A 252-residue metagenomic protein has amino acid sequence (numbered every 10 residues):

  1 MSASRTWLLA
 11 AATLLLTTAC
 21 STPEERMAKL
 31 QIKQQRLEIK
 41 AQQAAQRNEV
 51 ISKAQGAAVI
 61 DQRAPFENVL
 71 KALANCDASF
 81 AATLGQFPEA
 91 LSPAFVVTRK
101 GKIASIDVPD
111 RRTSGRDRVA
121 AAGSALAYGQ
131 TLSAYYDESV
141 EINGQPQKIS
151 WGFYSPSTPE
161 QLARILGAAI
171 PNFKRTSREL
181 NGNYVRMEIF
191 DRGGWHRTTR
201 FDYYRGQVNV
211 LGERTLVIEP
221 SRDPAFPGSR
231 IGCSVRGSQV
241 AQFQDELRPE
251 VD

Functional and structural regions predicted by a protein language model:
M1-L8: Bacterial N-terminal signal peptides that target proteins for export
T17-A19: C-terminal motif of bacterial Sec signal peptides marking the signal peptidase cleavage site
S21-P23: Bacterial signal peptide processing site
R26, A81-L84, Q239: Secreted/processed peptides and extracellular or luminal domains of membrane proteins
M27-Q62: Post-signal peptide N-terminal segment of mature Sec-exported envelope proteins
D61-I142: N-terminal secretory signal peptides
A120-D202: Long, charged/polar, surface-exposed segments that mediate recognition or autoinhibition
P171-D252: Non-cytosolic coordination micro-motifs
